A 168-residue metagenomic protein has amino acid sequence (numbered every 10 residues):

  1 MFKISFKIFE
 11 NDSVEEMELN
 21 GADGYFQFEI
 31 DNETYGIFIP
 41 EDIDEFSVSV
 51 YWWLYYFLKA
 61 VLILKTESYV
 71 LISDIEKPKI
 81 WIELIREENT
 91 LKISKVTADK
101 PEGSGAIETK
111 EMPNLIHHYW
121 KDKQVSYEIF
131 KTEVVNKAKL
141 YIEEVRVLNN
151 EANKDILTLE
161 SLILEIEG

Functional and structural regions predicted by a protein language model:
M1-E76: N-terminal low-complexity, intrinsically disordered segments
I4-F6, F28, I82-L84, L91-I93: Hydrophobic beta-strand residues in large extracellular and virion-surface proteins
I30-E33, S94-E102: Secondary-structure transition/turn motif
W52-W53, W81, W120: A residue-identity detector for tryptophan
W52-Y55, V96-A98, E108-T109: Glycine-rich loops and low-complexity Gly/Arg-rich segments that provide flexible linkers or classic glycine-based
Y55-Y56, L84, K123: Enriched - but not universal
L71-L91: Short, structured protein-protein interaction patches enriched in aromatics and acidic/basic residues, typified by
G103-G168: Mixed-charge, glycine-accented linear interaction segment located at domain edges/termini
